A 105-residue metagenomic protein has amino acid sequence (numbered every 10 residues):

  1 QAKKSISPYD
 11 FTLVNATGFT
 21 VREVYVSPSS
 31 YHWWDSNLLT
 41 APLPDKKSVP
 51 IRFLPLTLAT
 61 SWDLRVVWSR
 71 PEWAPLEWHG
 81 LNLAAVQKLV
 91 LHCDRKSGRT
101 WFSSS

Functional and structural regions predicted by a protein language model:
Q1-A59, R65-S105: Intrinsically disordered, low-complexity segments enriched in small/polar residues
